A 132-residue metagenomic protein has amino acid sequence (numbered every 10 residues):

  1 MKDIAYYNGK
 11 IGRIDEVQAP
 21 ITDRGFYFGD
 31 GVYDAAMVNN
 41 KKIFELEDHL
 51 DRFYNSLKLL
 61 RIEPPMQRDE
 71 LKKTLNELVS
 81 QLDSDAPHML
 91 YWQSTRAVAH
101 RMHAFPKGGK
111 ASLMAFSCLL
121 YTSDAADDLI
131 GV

Functional and structural regions predicted by a protein language model:
M1-S123: Conserved alpha/beta cores of soluble small-molecule-handling proteins
Y121-V132: Single conserved hydrophobic/aromatic residue that forms the stacking wall/gate of nucleotide- or nucleobase-binding
